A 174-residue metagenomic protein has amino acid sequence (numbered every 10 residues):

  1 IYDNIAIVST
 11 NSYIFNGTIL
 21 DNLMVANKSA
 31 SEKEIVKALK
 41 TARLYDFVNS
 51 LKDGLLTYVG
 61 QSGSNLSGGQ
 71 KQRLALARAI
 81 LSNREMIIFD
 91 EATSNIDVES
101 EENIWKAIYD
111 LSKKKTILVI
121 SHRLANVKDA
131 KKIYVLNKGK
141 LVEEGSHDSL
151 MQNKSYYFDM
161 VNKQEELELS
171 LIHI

Functional and structural regions predicted by a protein language model:
Y2, L20-Q61, W105-K106, K114: ABC ATPase nucleotide-binding domain helical subdomain, centered on the C-loop/LSGGQ "ABC signature"
N11-A30, L66, N126-V127: Conserved catalytic motifs of ABC-family nucleotide-binding domains
Y45-L74, I96-E99, E166-L171: ABC-fold ATPase nucleotide-binding domain signature/coupling loops
S50, G54, K106, K128-L171: C-terminal portion of ABC ATPase nucleotide-binding domains
S67-G68, L74-A79, N103, V119: ABC ATPase nucleotide-binding domain "signature" region
L81-E85, K114: A short, proline-enriched helix->beta-strand linker immediately N-terminal to the Walker B motif in ABC-type P-loop
I87-E91: Catalytic Walker B motif of ABC-type/P-loop ATPase nucleotide-binding domains
D110-V119, V127: Conserved catalytic loops of ABC-family nucleotide-binding domains
